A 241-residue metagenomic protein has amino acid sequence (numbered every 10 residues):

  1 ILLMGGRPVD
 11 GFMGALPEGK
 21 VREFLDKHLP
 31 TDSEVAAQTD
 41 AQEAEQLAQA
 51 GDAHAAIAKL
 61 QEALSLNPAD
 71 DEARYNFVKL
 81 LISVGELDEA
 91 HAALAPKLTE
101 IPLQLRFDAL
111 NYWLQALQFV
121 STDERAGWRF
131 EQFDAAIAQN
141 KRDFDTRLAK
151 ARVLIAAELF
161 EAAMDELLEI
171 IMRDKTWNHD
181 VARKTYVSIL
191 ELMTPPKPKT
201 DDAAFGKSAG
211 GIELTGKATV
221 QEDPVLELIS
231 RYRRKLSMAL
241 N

Functional and structural regions predicted by a protein language model:
I1-E34: Non-catalytic, surface beta->alpha helical segment in thiol-disulfide oxidoreductase systems
L29, L64, H91, L98-T99 (+4 more regions): A conserved position within tetratricopeptide repeats
A36-L66, F119, E124, W128-A136 (+2 more regions): Alpha-helical segment of the N-proximal tetratricopeptide repeat
E43, F77, N111, K150 (+2 more regions): Structural register within alpha-helical repeat arrays
L60, A93-A95, F133, E166-L167 (+1 more regions): Inward-facing hydrophobic residues that define packing positions of alpha-helical scaffold repeats
P68, I101-P102, N140-R142, E158 (+2 more regions): Short coil turns that delineate tetratricopeptide repeat
V84-A92, L105-E131, S188-N241: Alpha-helical linker/edge segments of TPR/alpha-solenoid repeat scaffolds and analogous pre-/post-domain helices
